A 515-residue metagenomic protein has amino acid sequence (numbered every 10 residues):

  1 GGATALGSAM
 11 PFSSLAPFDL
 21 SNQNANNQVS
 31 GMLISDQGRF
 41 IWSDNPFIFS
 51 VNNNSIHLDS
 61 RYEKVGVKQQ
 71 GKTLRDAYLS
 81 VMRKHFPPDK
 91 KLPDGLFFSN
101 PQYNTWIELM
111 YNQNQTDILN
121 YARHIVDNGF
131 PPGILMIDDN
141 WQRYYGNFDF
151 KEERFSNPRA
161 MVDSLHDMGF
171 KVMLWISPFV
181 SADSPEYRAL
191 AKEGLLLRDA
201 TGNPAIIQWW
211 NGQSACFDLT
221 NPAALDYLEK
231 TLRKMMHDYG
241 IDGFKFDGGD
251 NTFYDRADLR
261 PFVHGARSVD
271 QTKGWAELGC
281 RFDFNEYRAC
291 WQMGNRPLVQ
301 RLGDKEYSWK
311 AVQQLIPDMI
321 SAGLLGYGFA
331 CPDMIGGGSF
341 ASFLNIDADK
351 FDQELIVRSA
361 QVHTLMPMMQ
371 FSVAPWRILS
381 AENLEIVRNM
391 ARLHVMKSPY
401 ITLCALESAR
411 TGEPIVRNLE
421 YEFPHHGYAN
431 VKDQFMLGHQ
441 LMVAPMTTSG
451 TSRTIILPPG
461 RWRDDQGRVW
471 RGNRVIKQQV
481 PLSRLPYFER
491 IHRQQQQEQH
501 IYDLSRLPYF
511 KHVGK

Functional and structural regions predicted by a protein language model:
G1-A3, A9, P131-A391, E420-P424 (+1 more regions): Aromatic- and carboxylate-enriched substrate-binding clefts and catalytic-loop regions of carbohydrate-active enzymes
G1-L96, N100, Q115-D127, E422 (+2 more regions): Catalytic and substrate-binding clefts that recognize carbohydrates or anionic sugar/phosphate headgroups
F18-L20, Q28-S30, K90-L92, R123-I125 (+8 more regions): Generic recognition of flexible, low-complexity loop/linker segments
Q28-M32, Q37-R39, P101, G133 (+3 more regions): Residue-level detector of short, conserved catalytic/binding motifs and their immediate flanks
M32, Y103, I125, L165 (+6 more regions): Conserved, mostly hydrophobic/aromatic
I34-Q37, A200-T201, P458-P459, Q466: Short acidic-glycine loop/turn motifs at beta-strand connectors
P93-E108, N203-C216: N-terminal small/glycine-rich loop or linker at the start of catalytic domains across soluble metabolic enzymes
E277-L278, F282-F284, Q292-Q300, L324-P332 (+1 more regions): Catalytic core of carbohydrate-active enzymes
